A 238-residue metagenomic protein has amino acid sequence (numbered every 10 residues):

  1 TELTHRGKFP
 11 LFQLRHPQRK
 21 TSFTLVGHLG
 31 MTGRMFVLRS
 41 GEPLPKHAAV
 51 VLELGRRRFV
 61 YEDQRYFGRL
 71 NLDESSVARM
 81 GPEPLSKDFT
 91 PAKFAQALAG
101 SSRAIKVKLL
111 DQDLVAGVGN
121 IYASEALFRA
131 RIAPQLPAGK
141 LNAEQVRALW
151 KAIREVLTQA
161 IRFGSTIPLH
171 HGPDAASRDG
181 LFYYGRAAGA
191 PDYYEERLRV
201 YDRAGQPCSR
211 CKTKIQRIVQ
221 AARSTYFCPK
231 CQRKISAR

Functional and structural regions predicted by a protein language model:
T1, F9: Duplex nucleic acid-engaging cores and interfaces of nucleic-acid transaction enzymes
T4, K20, A97-R238: Basic, nucleic-acid-binding surfaces and adjacent catalytic neighborhoods in DNA/RNA-processing proteins
H5-R6, K46: Short, basic and Ser/Thr-rich N-terminal targeting/leader segments
P10-Q13, V50-L52: Short beta-strand scaffold segments in enzyme catalytic cores
R19-I132, P137-K140, E144, L149: Phosphate/anion-contacting hairpin/loop surfaces
